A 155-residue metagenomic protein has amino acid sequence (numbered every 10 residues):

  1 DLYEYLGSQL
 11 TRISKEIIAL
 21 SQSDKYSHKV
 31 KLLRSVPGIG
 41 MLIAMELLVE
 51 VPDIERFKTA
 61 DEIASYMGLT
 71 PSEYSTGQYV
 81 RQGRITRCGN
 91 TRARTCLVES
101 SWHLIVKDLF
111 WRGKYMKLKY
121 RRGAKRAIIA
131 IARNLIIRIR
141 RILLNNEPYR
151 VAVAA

Functional and structural regions predicted by a protein language model:
D1-A155: A detector of single, family-specific signature residues that are central to catalytic or substrate-handling motifs
